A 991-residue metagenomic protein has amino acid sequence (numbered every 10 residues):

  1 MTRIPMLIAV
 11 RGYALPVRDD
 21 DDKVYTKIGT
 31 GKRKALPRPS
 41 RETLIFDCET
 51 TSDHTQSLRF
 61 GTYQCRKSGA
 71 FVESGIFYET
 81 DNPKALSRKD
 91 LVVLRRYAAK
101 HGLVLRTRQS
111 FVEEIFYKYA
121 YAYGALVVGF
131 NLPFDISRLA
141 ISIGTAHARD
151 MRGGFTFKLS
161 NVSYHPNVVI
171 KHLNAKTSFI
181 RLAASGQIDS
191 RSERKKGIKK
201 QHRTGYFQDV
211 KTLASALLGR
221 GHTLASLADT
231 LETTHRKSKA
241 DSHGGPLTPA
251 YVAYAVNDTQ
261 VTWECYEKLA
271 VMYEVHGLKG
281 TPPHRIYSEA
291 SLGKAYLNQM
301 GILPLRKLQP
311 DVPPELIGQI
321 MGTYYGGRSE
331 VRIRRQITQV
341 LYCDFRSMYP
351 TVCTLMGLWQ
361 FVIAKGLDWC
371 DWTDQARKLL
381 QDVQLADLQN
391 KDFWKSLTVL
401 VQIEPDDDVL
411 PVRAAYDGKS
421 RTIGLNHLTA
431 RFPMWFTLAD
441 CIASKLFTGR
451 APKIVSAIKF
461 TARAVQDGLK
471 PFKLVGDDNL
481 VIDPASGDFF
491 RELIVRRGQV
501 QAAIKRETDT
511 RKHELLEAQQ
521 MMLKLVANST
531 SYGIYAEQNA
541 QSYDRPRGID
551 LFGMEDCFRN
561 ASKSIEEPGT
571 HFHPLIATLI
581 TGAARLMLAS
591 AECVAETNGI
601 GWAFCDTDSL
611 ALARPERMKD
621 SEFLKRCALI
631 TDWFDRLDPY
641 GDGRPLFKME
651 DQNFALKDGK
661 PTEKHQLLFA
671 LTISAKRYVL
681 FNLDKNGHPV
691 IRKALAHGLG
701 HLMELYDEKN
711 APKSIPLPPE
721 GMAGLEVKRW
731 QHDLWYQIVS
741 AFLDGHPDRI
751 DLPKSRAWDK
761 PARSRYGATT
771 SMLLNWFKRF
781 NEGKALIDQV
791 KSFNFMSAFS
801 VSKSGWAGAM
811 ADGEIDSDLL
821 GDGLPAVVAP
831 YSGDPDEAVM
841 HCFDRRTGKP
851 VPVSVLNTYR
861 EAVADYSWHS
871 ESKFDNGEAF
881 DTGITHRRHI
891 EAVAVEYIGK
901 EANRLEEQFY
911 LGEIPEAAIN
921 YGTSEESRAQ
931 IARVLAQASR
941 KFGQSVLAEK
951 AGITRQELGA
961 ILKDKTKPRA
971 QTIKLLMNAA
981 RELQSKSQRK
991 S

Functional and structural regions predicted by a protein language model:
M1-L44, C48: N-terminal accessory regions of nucleic-acid-interacting proteins
R41-T51, D209, L341-C343: Two-metal-ion RNase H-like nuclease active-site motif
H54-F60: Short, flexible loop/turn motifs enriched in small residues
S57, R66-R106, V112-E114, Y119-N920: Conserved acidic
A918-K941, K986-K990: A short, Lys/Arg-rich alpha-helix, primarily the initiator
G943-A951: Short alpha-helical "recognition helix" segments of helix-turn-helix
G952-P968: Recognition helix of helix-turn-helix/homeodomain-like DNA-binding domains that insert into the DNA major groove
A970-Q988: DNA major-groove recognition helix of helix-turn-helix/homeodomain DNA-binding modules
